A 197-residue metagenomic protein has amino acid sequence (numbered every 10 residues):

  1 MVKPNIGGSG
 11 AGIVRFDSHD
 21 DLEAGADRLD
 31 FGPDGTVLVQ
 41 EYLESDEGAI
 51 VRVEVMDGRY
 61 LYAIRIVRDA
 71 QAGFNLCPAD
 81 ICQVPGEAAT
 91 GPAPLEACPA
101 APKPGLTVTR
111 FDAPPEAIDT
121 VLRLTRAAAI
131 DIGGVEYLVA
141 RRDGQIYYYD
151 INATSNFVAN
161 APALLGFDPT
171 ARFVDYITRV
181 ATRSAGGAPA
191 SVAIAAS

Functional and structural regions predicted by a protein language model:
M1, G134, Y148: Generic enzyme active-site microenvironment
M1-G12: A conserved helix-loop-beta module that forms one wall/lid of the active-site cleft in ATP-utilizing catalytic domains
G7, L43-D46, V139-D143: A short beta-turn/loop motif at secondary-structure boundaries
G10, P102-G105, G133-G134, G166-D168: Glycine-centered flexibility motif
A11-T125: Phosphate-binding site of ATP-dependent enzymes
Q40-E41, V51, I130-R141: A short glycine-rich, hydrophobically flanked beta-strand micro-motif that places a catalytic Asp/Glu for divalent metal
F111-D112, R126-I130, V139-S197: C-terminal active-site "lid" helix and adjoining low-complexity regulatory extension at the edge of ATP-using catalytic
